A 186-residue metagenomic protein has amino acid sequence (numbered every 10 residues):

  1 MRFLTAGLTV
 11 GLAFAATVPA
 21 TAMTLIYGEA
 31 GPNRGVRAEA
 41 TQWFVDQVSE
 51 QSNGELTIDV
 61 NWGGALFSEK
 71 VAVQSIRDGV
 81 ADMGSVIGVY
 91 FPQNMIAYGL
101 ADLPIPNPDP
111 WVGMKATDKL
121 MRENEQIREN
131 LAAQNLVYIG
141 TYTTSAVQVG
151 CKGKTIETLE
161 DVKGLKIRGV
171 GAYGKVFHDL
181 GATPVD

Functional and structural regions predicted by a protein language model:
M1-L8: Bacterial N-terminal signal peptides that target proteins for export
F14-A22: Sec/Tat signal peptide C-region and signal peptidase I cleavage site
L25-W43, G63-S68: Extracytoplasmic "Venus flytrap"
R34-D59, R122, K175: Short, polar/charged alpha-helical segment
V45-D46, D82, I87-V185: Contiguous mixed-secondary-structure segments that line small-molecule binding/active-site clefts of soluble domains
Q51-S52, V60, V80, G181: Sec/Tat-exported extracytoplasmic proteins
I58-F67, A182-D186: Short beta-strand-to-loop elements that line the ligand-binding cleft of bilobed periplasmic-binding protein-like
E69-V73: Short, hydrophobic alpha-helical packing/hinge segments within bilobed ligand-binding/sensory domains
